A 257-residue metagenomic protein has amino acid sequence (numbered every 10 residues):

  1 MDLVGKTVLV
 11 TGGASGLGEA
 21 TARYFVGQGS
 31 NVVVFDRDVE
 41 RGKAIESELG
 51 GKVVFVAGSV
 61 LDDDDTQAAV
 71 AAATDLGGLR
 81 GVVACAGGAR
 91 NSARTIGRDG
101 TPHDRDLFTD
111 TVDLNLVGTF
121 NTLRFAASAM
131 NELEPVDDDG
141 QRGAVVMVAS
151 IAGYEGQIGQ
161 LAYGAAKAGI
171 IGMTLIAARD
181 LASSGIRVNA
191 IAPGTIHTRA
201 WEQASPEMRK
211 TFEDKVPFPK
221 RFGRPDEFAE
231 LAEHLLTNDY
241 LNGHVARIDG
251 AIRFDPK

Functional and structural regions predicted by a protein language model:
L3-V33: Canonical Rossmann dinucleotide-binding motif of NAD(H)/NADP(H)-dependent dehydrogenases/reductases, specifically
G88-T109, S128, E132-Q141, G159-A162 (+1 more regions): Conserved mid-core segment of classical short-chain dehydrogenase/reductases
T101-N121, V146, I170: Catalytic Tyr-X3-Lys loop
D106, D113, E207-E227: Catalytic Tyr-x(3-8)-Lys segment
L123, A166, T174: Active-site helix of classical SDR
S128, A178-D180: Alpha-helical segment proximal to the catalytic Tyr-Lys
S150: Residue(s) in the substrate-gating loop at a strand-loop-helix junction that position the organic substrate next
R224-I248, R253: C-terminal substrate-recognition "lid" of short-chain dehydrogenase/reductases
